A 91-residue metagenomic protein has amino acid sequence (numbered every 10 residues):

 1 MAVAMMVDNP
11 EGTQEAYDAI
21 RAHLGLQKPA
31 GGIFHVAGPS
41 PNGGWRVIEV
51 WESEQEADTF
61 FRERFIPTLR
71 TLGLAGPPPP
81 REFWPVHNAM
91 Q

Functional and structural regions predicted by a protein language model:
M1-E63, G73-Q91: Short S/T/G/P-rich N-terminal loop/turn motif that feeds into the first structured element of a domain
